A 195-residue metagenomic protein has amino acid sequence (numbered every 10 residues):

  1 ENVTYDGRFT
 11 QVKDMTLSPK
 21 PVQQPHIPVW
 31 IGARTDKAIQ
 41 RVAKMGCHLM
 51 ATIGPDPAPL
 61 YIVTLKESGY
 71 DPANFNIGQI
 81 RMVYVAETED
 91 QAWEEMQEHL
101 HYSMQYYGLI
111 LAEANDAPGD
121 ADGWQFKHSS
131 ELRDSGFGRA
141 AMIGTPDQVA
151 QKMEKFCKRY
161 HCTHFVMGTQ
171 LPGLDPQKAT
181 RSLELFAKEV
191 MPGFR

Functional and structural regions predicted by a protein language model:
E1-L17, D56-C162: An alpha-helical appendage that flanks or caps ligand/catalytic pockets
P21-P28: A local structural motif
V29, V42, Y61, A92 (+3 more regions): Conserved, mostly hydrophobic/aromatic
V29-G32, C47-T52, F75-M82, F165-M167: Hydrophobic faces of well-ordered beta-strands that scaffold small-molecule active sites in alpha/beta enzyme cores
T35, P55, V83-Y84, L171-G173: Active-site-proximal loop/turn and secondary-structure-junction residues that shape catalytic pockets, frequently
R41-M50, H161: Glycine-enriched alpha-helix->loop->beta-strand junction motifs that scaffold or abut catalytic
A58-K66, D175-R195: C-terminal helical cap(s) of enzyme catalytic domains, especially alpha/beta-barrels
R139-I143, H164-T169, L174-Q177: Outer-membrane beta-barrel pore domains
